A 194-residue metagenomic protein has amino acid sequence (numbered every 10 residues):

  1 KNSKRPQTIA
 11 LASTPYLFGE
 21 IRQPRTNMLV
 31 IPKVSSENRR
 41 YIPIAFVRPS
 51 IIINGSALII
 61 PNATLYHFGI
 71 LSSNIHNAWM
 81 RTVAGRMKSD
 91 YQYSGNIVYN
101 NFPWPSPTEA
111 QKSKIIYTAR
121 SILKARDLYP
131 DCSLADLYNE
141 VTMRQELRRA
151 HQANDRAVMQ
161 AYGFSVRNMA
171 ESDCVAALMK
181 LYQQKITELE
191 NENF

Functional and structural regions predicted by a protein language model:
K1-I115, K185, F194: Polybasic, glycine- and aromatic-enriched phosphate-binding surface used to engage nucleic acids
N101-F194: Non-catalytic DNA-recognition/assembly elements of restriction-modification systems
